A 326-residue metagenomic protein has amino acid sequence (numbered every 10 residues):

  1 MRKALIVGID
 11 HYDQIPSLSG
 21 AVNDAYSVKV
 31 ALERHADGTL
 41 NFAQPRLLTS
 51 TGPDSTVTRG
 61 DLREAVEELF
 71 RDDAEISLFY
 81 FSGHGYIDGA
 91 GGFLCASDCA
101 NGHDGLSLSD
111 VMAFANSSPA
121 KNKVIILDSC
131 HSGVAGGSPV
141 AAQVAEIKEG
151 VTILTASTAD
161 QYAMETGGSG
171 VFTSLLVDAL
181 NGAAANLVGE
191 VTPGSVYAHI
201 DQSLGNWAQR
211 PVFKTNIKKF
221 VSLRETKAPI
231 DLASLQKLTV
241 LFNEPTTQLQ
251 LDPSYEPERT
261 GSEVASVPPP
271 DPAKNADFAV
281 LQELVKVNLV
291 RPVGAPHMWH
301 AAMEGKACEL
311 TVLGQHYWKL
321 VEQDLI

Functional and structural regions predicted by a protein language model:
M1-G92, K237, L241-I326: Boundary/activation segment at the start of structured domains
R2, N41-A43, A120-N122, I147-V151: Short glycine-/polar-rich loops that comprise or flank the Walker A/P-loop and associated switch/sensor motifs
G8, K123-K214: Active-site-proximal C-terminal subdomain of hydrolase catalytic domains
D13-S17, D54-T56, G102, Q161-E165 (+1 more regions): A generic structural signal for short coil/turn motifs at secondary-structure boundaries
S50, A96, A156-T158: Active-site donor-binding loop signature of nucleotide-sugar glycosyltransferases
V57-S138: Caspase-like (clan CD) cysteine peptidase catalytic core
G205-I230: Regulatory extensions flanking the kinase catalytic core
